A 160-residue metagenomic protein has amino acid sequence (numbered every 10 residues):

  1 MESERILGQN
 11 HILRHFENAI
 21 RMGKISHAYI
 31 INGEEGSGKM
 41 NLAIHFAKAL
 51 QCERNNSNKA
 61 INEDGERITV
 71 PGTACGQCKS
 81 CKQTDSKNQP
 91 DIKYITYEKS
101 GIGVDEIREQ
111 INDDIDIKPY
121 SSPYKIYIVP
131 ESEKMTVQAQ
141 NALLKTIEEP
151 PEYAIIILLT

Functional and structural regions predicted by a protein language model:
M1-E131, V137-Q138, I155: P-loop/Walker A NTP-binding region and its immediately flanking N-terminal helices in P-loop NTPase folds
D116, N141-L158: Conserved catalytic/switch belt of AAA+ P-loop NTPases
K134-M135, E149: Residues immediately C-terminal
